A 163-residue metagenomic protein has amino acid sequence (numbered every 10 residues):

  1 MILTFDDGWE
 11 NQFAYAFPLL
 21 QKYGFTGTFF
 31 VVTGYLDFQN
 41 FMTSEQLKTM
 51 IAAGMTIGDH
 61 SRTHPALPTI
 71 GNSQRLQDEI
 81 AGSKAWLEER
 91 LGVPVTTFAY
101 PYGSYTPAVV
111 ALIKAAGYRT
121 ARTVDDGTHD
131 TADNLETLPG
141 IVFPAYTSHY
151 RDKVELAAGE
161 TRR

Functional and structural regions predicted by a protein language model:
M1-A53: Active-site beta->alpha N-cap acidic-glycine motif
M1-T4, W9-F13, K48, H64 (+1 more regions): C-terminal active-site subregion of NodB/CE4 polysaccharide deacetylases
Q21-T28, A52-G58, L91-T96, A116-T120: Loop/turn elements at helix/coil->beta-strand transitions in domains of secreted/extracellular proteins
F30-V32, H60, V124: Generic beta-sheet signal
F38, T56-G58, T63: N-terminal secretory signal sequences
